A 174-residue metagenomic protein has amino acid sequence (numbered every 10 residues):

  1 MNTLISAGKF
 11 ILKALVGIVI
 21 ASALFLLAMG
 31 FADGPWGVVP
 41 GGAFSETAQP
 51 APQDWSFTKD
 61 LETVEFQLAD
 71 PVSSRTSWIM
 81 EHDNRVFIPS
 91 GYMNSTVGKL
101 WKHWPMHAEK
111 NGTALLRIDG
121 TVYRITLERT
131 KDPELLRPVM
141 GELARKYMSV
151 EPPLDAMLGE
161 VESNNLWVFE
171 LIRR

Functional and structural regions predicted by a protein language model:
M1-S22: N-terminal Sec-pathway targeting helices
G8-K9, W78, F87, V139-M140: Conserved short hydrophobic patches within well-ordered secondary structure
G17, N94-R174: Short, structured beta-strand-loop surface elements
I18-G30, G34: Short hydrophobic alpha-helical membrane-anchoring segments
F31-S73: Short, conserved active-site entrance elements at the starts or edges of catalytic domains
V38, F57, M80, H103-M106 (+1 more regions): Intrinsic disorder/low-complexity segments enriched in polar/charged and small flexible residues
K59-T96, Y123-T126: Short beta-strand segments
